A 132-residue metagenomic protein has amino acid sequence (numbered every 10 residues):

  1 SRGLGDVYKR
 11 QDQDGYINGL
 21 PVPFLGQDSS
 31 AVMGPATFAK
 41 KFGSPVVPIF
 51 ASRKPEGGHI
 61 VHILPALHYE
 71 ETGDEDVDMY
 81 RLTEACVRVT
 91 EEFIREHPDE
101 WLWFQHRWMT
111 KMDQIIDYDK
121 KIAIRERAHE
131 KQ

Functional and structural regions predicted by a protein language model:
S1-Y8: Short, small-residue-biased leader/transition segments that mark boundaries at the very start of proteins
Q13-R81, A85, E96-R127: A cross-family acyltransferase "interaction/gating" segment
F93: Active-site beta-strand/loop microenvironment that shapes enzyme catalytic pockets
K131-Q132: Long, low-complexity C-terminal extensions of enzymes
